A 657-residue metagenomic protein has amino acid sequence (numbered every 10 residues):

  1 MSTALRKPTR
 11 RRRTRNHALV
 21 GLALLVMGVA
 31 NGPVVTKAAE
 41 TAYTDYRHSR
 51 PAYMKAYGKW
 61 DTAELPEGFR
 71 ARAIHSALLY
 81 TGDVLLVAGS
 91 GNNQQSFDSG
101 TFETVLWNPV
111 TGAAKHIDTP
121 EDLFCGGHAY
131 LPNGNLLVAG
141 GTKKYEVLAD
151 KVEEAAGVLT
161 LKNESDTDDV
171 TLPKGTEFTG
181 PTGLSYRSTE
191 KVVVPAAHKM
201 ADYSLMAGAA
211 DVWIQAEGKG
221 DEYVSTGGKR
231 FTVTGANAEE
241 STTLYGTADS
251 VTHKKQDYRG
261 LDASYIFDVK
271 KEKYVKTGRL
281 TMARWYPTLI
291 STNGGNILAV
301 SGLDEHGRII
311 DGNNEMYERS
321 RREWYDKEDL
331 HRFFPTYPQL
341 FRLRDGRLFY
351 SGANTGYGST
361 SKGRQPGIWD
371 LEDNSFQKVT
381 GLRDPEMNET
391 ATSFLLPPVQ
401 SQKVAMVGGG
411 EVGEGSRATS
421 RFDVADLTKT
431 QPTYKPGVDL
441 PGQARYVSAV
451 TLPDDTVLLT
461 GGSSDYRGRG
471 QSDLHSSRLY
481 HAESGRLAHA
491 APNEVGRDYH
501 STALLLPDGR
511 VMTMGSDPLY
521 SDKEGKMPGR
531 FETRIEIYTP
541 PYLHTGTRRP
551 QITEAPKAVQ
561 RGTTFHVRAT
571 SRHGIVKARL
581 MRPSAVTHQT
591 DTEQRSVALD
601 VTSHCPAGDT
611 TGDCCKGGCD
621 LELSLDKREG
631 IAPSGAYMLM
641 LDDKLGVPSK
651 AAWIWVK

Functional and structural regions predicted by a protein language model:
S2-D150, D168-K174, G180, H253-K657: Kelch-like beta-propeller repeat domains
V147-K254: Short beta-strand/helix segments in adaptor/scaffold domains that form protein-protein interfaces within large
